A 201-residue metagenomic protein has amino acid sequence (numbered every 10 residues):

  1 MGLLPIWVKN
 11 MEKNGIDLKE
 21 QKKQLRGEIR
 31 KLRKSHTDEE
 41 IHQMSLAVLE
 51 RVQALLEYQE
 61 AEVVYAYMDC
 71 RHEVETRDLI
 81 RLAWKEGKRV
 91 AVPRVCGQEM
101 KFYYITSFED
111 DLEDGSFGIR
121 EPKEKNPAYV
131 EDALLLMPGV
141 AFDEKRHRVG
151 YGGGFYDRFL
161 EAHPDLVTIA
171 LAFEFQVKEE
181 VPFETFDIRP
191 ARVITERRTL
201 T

Functional and structural regions predicted by a protein language model:
I6, E12-A128: N-terminal active-site beta-alpha-beta segment that forms phosphate/nucleotide-binding and substrate-recognition loops
Q98-T201: Conserved phosphate- and dinucleotide-binding cores of soluble alpha/beta proteins, encompassing both enzyme active
